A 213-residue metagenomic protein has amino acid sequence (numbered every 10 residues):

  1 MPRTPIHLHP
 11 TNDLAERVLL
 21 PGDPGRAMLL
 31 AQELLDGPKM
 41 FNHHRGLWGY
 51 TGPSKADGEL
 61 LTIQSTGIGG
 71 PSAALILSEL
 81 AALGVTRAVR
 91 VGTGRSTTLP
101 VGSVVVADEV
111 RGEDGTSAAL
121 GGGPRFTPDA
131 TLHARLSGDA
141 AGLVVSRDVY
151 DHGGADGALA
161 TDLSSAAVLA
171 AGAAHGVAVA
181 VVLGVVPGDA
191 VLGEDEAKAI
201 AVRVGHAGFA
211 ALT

Functional and structural regions predicted by a protein language model:
M1-T131, R135, A174: Metabolite-binding pocket within alpha/beta catalytic cores that recognizes anionic/polar moieties
P24, R95, V145-D151, A167 (+1 more regions): Glycine-rich beta-alpha junction loops
G52-I63, G153-G157, P187-L192: Glycine/charged-rich beta-loop-alpha catalytic/anionic-binding loops adjacent to active sites
V89, V105, G142, T161 (+1 more regions): Hydrophobic/aromatic beta-strand patches that form the interior of the parallel beta-sheet core in alpha/beta enzyme
G122-A160: Active-site rim beta-loop-alpha module in soluble metabolic enzymes
G138-D139, D148-D156, A170-A173, A190-K198: Conserved PLP-enzyme active-site core in the AAT-like
G153-G188: A C-terminal functional module that forms or caps the active site or interfaces directly with catalytic machinery
D189-T213: His/Asp/Glu-rich mid-to-C-terminal helical/loop segments that flank catalytic regions of hydrolases
